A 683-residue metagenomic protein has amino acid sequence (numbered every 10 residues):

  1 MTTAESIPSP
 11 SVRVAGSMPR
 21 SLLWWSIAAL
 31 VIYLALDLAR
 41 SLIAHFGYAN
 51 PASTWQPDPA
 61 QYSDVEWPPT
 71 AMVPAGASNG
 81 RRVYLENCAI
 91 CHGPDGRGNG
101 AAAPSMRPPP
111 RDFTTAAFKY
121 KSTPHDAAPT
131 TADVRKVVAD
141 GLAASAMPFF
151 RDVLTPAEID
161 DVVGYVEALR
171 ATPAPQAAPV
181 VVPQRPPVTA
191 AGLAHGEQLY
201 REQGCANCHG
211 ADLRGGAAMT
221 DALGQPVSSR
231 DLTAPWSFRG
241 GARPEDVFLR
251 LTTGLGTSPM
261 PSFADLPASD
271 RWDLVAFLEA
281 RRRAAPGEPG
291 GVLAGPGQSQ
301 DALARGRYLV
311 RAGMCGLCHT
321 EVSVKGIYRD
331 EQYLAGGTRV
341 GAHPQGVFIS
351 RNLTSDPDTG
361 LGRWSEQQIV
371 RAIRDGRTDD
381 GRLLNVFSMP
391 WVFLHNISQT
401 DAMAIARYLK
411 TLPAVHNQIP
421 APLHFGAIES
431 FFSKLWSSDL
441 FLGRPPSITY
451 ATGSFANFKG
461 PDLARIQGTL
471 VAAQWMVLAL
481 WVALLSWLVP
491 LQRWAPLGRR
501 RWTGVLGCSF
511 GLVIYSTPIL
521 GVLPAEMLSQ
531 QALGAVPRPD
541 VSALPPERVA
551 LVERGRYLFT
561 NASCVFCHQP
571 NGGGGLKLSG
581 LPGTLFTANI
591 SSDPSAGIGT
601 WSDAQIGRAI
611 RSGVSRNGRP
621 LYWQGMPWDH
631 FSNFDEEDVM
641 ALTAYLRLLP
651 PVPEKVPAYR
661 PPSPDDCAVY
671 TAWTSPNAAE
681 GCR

Functional and structural regions predicted by a protein language model:
M1-A75, A280-P289, A294-Q300, L435-E547 (+1 more regions): N-terminal export/targeting leaders of redox proteins
A52-V83, T172-R201, A285-R311, K325-G326 (+1 more regions): Electrostatic cytochrome c docking/interface patches
R81-P108, A144, L169-P175, E197-P226 (+10 more regions): Periplasmic/extracellular electron-transfer cofactor-ligation site, primarily the c-type cytochrome heme-c attachment
S105-E167, D221-R281, Q332-P390, N396-K410 (+3 more regions): Extracytoplasmic electron-transfer domains, predominantly the class I c-type cytochrome c fold
F150-D152, A178-Q184, G290-L293, V386-V392 (+3 more regions): Short linear capping/connector segments at secondary-structure termini
A178-E197, L213-A217, L223, A234-P235 (+7 more regions): Extracellular/periplasmic ectodomains of large secreted or surface enzymes and adhesion receptors
P390, I419-E429, V552, P627 (+2 more regions): Interaction-mediating elements
